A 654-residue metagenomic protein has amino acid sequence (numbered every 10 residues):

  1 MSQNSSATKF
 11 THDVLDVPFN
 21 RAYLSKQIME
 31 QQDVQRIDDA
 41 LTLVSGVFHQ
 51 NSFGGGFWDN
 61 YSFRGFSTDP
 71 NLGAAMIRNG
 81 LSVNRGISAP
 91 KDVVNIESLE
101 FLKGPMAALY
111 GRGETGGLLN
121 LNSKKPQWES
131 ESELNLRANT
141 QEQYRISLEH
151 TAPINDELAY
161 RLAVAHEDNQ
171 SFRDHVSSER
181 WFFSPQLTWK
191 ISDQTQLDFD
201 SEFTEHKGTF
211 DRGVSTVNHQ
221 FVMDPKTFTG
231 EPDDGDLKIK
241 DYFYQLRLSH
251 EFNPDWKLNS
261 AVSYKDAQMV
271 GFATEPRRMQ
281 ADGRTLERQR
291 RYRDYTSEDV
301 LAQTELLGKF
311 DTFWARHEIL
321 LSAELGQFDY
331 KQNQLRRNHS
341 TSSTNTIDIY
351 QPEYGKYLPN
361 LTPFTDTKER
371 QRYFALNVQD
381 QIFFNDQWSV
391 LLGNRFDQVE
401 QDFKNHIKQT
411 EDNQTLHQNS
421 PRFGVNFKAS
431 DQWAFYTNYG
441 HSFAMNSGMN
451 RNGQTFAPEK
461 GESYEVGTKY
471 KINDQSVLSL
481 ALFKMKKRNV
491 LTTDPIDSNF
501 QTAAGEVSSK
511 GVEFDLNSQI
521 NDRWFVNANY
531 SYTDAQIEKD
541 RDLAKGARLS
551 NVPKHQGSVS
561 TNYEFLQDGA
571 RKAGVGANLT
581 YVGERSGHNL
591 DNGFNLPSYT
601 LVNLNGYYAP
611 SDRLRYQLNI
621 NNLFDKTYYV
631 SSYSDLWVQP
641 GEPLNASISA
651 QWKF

Functional and structural regions predicted by a protein language model:
S5-V14, P18-R21, D38-L81: Extracytoplasmic beta-strand/coil segments of soluble accessory domains associated with Gram-negative outer-membrane
N79-P105: Short acidic/polar hinge/loop motifs at secondary-structure boundaries that mediate gating or recognition
R85, V94-E97, A108-P185, I191-T195 (+3 more regions): Outer-membrane beta-barrel translocator/receptor signature
E167, S171, S184-E251, Y264-S297 (+4 more regions): Acidic/polar loop-and-plug regions of large Gram-negative outer-membrane beta-barrel proteins
K190-S192, S297, R316-F328, T367-K487 (+3 more regions): Structural signature of Gram-negative outer-membrane beta-barrels, strongest in the C-terminal barrel of TonB-dependent
R247-S263, A267-A273, A434-F435, P458-E538: Membrane-embedded beta-barrel scaffold of Gram-negative outer-membrane proteins
K484, A503-N589, F624, K653: Gram-negative outer-membrane beta-barrel transporters
V526, T580-H588, Y607-F654: C-terminal beta-signal and adjacent terminal beta-strands/loops of Gram-negative outer-membrane beta-barrel proteins
